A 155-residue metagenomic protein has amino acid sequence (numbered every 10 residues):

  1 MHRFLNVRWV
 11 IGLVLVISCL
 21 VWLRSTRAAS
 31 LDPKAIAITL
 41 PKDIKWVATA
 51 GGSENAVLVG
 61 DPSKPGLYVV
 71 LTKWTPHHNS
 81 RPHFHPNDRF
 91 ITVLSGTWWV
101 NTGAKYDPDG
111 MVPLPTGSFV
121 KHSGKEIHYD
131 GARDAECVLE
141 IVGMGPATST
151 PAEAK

Functional and structural regions predicted by a protein language model:
H2-G12: Bacterial N-terminal signal peptides that target proteins for export
I11-V21: Bacterial N-terminal signal peptides
S25-Y68, A154-K155: A short, N-terminal "cap"/entry segment at the start of jelly-roll beta-barrel domains of the cupin/DSBH fold
A35-A37, D109, Y129-K155: Double-stranded beta-helix
Y68-H85, S123-K125: Conserved short histidine dyad/triad with adjacent acidic residue
T75-H78, H85-K105: Glycine- and acidic-residue-biased ligand/ion/polar-headgroup-sensing regions
S80-P82, V100-N101, H122, I127-R133: Short beta-strand His + acidic residue motifs that chelate non-heme Fe in jelly-roll/DSBH and cupin folds
A104-K125: Short acidic-glycine-tyrosine-enriched beta hairpin
